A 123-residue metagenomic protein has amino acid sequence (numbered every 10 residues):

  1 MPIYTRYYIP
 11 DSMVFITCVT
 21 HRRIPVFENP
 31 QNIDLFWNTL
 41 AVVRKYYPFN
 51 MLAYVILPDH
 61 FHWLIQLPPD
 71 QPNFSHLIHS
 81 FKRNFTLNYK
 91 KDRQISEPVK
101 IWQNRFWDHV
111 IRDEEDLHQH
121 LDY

Functional and structural regions predicted by a protein language model:
M1-Y123: Short catalytic/metal-binding and nucleic-acid-binding patches
